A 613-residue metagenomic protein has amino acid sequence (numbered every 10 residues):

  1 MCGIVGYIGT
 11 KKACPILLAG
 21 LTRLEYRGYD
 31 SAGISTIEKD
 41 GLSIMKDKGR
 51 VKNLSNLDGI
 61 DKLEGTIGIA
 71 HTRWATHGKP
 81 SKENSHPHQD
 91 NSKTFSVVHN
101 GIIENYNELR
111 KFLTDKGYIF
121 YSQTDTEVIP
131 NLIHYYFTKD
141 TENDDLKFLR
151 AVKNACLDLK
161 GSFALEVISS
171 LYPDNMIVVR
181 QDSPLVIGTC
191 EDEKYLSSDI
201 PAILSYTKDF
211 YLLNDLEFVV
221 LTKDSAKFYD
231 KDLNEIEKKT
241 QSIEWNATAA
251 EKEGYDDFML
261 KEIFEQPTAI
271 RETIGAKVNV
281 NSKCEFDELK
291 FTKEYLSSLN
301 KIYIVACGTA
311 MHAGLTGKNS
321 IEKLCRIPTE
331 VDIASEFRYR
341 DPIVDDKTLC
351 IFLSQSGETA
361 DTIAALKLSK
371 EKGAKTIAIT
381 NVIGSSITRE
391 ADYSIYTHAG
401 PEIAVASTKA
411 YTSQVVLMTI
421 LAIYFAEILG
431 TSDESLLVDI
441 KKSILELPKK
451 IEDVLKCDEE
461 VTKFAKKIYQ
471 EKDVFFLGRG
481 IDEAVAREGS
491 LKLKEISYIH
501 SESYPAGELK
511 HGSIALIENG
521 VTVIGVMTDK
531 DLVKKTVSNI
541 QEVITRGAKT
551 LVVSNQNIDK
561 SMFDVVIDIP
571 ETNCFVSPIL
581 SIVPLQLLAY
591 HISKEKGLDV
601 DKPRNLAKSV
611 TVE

Functional and structural regions predicted by a protein language model:
M1-D256, T268-N300, H312, Y339 (+3 more regions): Conserved short alpha-helical segments that host acidic/polar catalytic motifs at enzyme active sites
Y7-T10, H99, I119, T141-D145 (+19 more regions): Hydrophobic alpha-helical scaffolding
T66, A70-E83, N279-K293, K318-L353 (+1 more regions): Glycine-rich oxoanion-binding loops at beta->alpha junctions
P87-Q89, I168, I177-V178, F210-Y211 (+13 more regions): Replace "in large, NTP-powered and nucleic-acid-processing enzymes" with "in large, NTP-powered factors and other
Q266-I270, I274-Y303, Y393-T522, S593-E613: Active-site phosphate/pyrophosphate-binding segments
S297-E446, V526-I569, L588, K596: Glycine-rich phosphate-binding loops that contact phosphosugars or nucleotide phosphates
M562, D568, T572-E613: Generic C-terminus detector
